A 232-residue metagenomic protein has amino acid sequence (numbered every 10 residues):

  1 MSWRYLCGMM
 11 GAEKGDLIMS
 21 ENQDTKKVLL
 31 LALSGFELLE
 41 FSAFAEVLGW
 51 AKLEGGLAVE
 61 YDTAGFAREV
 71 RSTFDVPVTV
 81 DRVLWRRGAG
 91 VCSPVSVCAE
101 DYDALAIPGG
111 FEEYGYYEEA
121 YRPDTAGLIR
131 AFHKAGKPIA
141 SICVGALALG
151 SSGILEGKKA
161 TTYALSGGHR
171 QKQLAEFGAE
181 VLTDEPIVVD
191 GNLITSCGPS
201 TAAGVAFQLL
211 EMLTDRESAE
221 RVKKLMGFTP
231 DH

Functional and structural regions predicted by a protein language model:
W3-G11, G15-K137, L147-E156, G167-H169 (+3 more regions): Extended, subdomain-level signal for the structured scaffold at the beginning of enzyme domains
I142-C143: Short, thiol/selenol-centered motifs that function as redox-active sites or metal-ligating centers
A160: Anionic-ligand binding patches
A164: N-terminal Rossmann-fold cofactor-binding loop
V189: Active-site anion-handling motifs in enzyme catalytic cores
